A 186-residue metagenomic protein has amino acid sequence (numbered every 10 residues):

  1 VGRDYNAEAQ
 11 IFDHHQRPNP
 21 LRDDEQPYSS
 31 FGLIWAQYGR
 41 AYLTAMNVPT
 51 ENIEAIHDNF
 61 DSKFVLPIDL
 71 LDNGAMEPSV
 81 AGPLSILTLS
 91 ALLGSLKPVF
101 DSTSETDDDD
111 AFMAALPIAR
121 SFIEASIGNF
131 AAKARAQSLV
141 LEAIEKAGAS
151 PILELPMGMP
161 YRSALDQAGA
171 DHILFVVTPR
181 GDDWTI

Functional and structural regions predicted by a protein language model:
V1-S102, T106, R180-W184: Replace "Mg2+/Mn2+-dependent" with "divalent metal-dependent
K63-A149, M159-Y161: RNase H-like (RuvC/DEDD) metal-dependent nuclease/polynucleotide-processing core
A134, S138-T185: Gly/His-enriched, cation/cofactor- and phosphate-binding structural elements
